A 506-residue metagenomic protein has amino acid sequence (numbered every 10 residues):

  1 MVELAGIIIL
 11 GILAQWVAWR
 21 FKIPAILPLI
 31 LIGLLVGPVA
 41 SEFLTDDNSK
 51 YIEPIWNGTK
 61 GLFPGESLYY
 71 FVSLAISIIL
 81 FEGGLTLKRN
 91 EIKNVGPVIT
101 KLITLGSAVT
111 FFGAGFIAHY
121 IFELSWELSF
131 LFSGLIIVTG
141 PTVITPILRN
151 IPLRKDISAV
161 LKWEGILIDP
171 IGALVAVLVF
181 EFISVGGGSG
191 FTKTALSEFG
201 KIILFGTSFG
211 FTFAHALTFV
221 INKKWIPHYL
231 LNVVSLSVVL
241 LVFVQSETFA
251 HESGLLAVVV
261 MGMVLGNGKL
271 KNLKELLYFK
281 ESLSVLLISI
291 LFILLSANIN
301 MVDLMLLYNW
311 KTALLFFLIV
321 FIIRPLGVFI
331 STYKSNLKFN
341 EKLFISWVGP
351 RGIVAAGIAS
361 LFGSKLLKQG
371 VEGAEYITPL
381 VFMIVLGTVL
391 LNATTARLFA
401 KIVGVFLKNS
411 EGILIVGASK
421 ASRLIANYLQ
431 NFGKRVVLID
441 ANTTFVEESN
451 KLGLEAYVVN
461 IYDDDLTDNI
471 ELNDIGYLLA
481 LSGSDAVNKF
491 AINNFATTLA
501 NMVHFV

Functional and structural regions predicted by a protein language model:
M1-K408: Transmembrane helical cores of multi-pass secondary ion antiporters/exchangers
K338, L361-V506: Cytosolic regulatory regions of ion transport systems
